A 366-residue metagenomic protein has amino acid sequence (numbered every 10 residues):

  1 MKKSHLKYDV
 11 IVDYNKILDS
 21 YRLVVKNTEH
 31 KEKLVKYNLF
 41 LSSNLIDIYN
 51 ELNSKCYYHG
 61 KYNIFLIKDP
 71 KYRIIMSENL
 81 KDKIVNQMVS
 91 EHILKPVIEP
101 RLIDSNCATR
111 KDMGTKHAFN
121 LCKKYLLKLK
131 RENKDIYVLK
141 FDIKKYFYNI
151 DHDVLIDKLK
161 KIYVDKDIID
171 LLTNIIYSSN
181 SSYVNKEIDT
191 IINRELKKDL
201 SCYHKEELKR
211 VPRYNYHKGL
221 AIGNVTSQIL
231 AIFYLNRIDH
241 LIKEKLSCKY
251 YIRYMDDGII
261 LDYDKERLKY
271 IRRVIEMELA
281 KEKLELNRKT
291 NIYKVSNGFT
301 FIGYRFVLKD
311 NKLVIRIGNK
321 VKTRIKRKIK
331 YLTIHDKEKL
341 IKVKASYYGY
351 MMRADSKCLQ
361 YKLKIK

Functional and structural regions predicted by a protein language model:
M1-I46: Non-catalytic, polymerase-adjacent accessory regions of viral genome-replication enzymes
K3, K7, H92-D151: Active-site-proximal segment of RNA-dependent polymerases
L23-V35, F65-M76, I103-S105: Glycine-/proline-rich flexible loop or hinge segments
S43-Y72: Active-site-flanking structural segment that lines cofactor/substrate pockets
G60-Y62, I252-D256, K289: Short Gly/Ser/Thr- and Asp/Glu-enriched loop/turn motifs at secondary-structure junctions
Y72-I103, Y214-E244: Conserved pre-motif C helix in the palm subdomain of viral-like polymerases
E78-N79, Q87, E207-H217, E266-Y270 (+2 more regions): Right-hand nucleic-acid polymerase module
K130-M255, I260-V274, I365: Conserved polymerase palm-domain catalytic core
